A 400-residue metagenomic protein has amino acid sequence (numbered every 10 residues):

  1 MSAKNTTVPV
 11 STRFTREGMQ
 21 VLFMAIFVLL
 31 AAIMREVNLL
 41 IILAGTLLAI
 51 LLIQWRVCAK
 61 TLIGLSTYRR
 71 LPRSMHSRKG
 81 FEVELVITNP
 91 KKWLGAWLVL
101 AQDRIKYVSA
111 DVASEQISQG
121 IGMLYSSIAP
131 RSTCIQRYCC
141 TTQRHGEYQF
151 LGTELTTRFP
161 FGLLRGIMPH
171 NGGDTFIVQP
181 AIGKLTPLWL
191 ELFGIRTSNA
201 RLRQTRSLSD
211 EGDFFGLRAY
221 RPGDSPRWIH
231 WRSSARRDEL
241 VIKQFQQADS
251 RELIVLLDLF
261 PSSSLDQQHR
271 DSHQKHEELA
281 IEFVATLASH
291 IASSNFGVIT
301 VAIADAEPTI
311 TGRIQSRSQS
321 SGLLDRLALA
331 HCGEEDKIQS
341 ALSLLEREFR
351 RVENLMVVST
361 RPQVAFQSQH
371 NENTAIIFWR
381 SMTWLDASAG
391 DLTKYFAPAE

Functional and structural regions predicted by a protein language model:
M1-Y68: Extracellular/lumenal glycan-associated context and N-glycosylation machinery
P9-T15, K275, D336-S340, D391: Secondary-structure junction/capping motif
A25, L48, D213, R227 (+2 more regions): Alpha-helical structural motif
V28-L29, R251, E353: A generic hydrophobic-helix recognition signal that picks specific residues within alpha-helical hydrophobic
L39, A49-I310: An amphipathic, basic-hydrophobic helix/alpha-beta surface used to engage anionic, phosphate-rich ligands or surfaces
S289-E400: Acidic, glycine-rich A-domain
